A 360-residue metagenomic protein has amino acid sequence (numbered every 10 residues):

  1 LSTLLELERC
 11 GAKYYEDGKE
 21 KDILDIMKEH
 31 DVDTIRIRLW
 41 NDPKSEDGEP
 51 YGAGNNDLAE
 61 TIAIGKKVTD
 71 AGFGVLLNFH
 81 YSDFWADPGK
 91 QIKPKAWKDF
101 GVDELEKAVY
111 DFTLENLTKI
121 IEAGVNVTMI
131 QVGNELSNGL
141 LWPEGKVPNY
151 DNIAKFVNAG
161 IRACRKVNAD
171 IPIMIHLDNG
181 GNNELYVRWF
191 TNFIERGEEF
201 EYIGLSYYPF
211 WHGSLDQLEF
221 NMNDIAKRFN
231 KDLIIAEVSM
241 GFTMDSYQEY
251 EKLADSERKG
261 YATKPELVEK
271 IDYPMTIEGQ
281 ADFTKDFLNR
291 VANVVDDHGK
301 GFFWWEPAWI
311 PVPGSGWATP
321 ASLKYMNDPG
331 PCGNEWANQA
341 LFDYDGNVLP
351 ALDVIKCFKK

Functional and structural regions predicted by a protein language model:
L1-G74, S82-A108, G204, P265-E266: N-terminal substrate-binding region of glycoside hydrolase catalytic domains
L5-G18, D42-A59, S137-L140, D178-V187 (+3 more regions): Acidic-and-aromatic substrate-binding clefts and catalytic sites of carbohydrate-active enzymes
C10-K28, T61, V109-K119, N183-I194 (+1 more regions): Short, acidic/polar
M27, N78, I130, I203 (+4 more regions): Conserved, mostly hydrophobic/aromatic
D31-I35, T69-V75, I121-T128, V167-I173 (+3 more regions): Short, well-ordered coil/turn segments that N-cap beta-strands
N56-E60, A86-F200, G213-D224, A318-N327: Active-site cleft segment of glycoside hydrolase catalytic domains centered on the general acid/base Glu
N149, I161-N289: Extracellular glycoside hydrolase catalytic/binding regions
D224, T243-D286, R290, V294-H298 (+1 more regions): Aromatic-rich peripheral "rim/lid" segments of glycoside hydrolase catalytic domains that contact and position glycan
